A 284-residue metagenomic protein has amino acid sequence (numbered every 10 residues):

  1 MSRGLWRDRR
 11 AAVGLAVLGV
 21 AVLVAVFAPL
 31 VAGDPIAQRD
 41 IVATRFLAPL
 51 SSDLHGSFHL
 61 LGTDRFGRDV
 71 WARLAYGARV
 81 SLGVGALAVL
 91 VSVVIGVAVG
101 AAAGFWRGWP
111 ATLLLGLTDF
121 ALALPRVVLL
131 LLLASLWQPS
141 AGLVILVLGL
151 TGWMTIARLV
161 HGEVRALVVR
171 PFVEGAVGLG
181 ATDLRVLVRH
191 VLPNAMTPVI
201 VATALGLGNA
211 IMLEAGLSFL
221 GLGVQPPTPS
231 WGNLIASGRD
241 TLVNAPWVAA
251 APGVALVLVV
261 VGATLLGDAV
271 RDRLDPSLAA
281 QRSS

Functional and structural regions predicted by a protein language model:
M1-V97, A101-A102, G108-L113, V127 (+3 more regions): Gly/Trp-centered helix-boundary motif
G4-L5, L74-G77, S81, A102 (+12 more regions): Amphipathic alpha-helical segments that mediate coupling or scaffolding at interfaces
A21-A25, A134-S135, L148-M154, L205 (+1 more regions): Alpha-helical transmembrane segments of multi-pass membrane proteins
A28-I36, G104-G108, L133-P139, T151 (+2 more regions): Short helix-capping/hinge motifs at transmembrane helix termini and TM-loop junctions
L60, D64, V91-G96, A101-A166 (+3 more regions): Generic hydrophobic transmembrane alpha-helix motif, especially the helices
R68-G83, L87, R107-L115, R165-V169 (+1 more regions): Amphipathic cytosolic juxtamembrane alpha-helices at the membrane-cytosol interface of multi-pass membrane transporters
L122, L133-L136, L148, E163-V164 (+2 more regions): Glycine-rich helix-loop "coupling/hinge" segments at transmembrane-helix boundaries in multipass transporters
